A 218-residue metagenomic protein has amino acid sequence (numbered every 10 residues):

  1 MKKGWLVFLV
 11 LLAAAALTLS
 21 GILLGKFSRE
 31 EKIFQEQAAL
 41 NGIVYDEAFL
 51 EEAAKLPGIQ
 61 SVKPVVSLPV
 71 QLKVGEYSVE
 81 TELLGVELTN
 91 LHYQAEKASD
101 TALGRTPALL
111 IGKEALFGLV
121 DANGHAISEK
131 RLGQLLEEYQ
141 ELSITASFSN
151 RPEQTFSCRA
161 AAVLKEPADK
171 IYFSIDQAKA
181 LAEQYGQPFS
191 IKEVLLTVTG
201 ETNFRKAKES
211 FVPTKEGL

Functional and structural regions predicted by a protein language model:
M1-K32: N-terminal Sec/SRP start-transfer signal
K2-F8, G42-D46, T155-C158: A broad, low-specificity signal for short, low-complexity segments enriched in glycine/proline and polar/charged
K26-E51: Membrane-interface junction motifs in transport/secretion proteins
I33, E47-S61, L68-E76, T81-L218: Basic-flanked hydrophobic alpha-helices used for secretion and membrane insertion
